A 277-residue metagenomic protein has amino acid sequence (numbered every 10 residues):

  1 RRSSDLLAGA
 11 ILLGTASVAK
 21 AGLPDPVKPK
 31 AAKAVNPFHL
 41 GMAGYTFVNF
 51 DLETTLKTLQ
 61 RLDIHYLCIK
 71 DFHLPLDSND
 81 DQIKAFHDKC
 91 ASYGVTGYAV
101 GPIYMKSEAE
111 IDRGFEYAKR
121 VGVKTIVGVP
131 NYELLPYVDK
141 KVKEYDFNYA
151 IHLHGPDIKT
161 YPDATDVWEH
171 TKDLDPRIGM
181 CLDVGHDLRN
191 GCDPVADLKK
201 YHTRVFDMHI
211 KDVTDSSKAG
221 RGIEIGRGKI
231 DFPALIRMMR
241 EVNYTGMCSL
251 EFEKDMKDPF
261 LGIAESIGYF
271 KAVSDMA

Functional and structural regions predicted by a protein language model:
S4-H39, V48-L62, A164, T171-L182 (+1 more regions): Histidine-acidic metal/acid-base catalytic patches
L7-S17, A32, E53-L56, H73 (+5 more regions): Active-site acidic/histidine proton-transfer and metal-coordination neighborhood in alpha/beta enzyme cores
F38-G44, L67-I69, G97-P102, I126-G128 (+4 more regions): Hydrophobic faces of well-ordered beta-strands that scaffold small-molecule active sites in alpha/beta enzyme cores
C68-A85: Glycine-rich, proline-tolerant flexible connector loops at the mouths of alpha/beta enzymes
L76, I83, I111, T160 (+2 more regions): Flexible, glycine- and charge-enriched loops at secondary-structure boundaries
L76, L135, S217: Short glycine-rich, flexible loops that bind phosphorylated cofactors or substrates
